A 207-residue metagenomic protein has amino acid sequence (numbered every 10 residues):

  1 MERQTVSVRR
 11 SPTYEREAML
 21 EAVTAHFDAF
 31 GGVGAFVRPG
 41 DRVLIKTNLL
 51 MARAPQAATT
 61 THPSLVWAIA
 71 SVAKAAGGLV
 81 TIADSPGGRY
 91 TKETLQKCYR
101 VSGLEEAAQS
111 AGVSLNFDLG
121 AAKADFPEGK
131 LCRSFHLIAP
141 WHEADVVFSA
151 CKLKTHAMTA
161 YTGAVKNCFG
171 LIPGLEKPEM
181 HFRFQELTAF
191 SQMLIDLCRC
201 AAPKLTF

Functional and structural regions predicted by a protein language model:
M1-F207: N-terminal and secondary-structure boundary signal
